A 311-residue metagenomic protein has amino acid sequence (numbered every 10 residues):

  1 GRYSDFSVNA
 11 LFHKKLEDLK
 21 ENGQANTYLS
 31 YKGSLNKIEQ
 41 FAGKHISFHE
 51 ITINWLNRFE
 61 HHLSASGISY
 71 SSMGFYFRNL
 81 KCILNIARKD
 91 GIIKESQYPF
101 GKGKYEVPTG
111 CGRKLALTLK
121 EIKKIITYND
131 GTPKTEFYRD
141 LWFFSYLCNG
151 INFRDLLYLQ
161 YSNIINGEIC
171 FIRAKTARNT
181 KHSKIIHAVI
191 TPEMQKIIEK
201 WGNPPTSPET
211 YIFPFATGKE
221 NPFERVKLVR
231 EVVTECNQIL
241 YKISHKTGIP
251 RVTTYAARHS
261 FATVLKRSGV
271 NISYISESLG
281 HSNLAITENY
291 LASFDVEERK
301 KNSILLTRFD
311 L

Functional and structural regions predicted by a protein language model:
G1-G67: Basic/aromatic-enriched alpha-helical hairpins
K37, H49-E50, A65-P99: N-terminal DNA-binding recognition helix of tyrosine site-specific recombinases/integrases
R58, K89, I93-T127, G218-V226: Flexible interdomain linker/hinge and immediately adjacent N-terminus of the catalytic tyrosine-recombinase domain
A116, R173-R178, G218, L279-I304: Catalytic-site neighborhood detector that most strongly recognizes the C-terminal catalytic loop/helix of tyrosine
I122, T191-I249: Active-site/catalytic core of tyrosine-dependent DNA strand-transfer enzymes
Y158-K200: Conserved tyrosine-mediated DNA breakage-rejoining catalytic core shared by Y-recombinases
S162-E168, I249-R251, V270-N289: Short, polar N-cap/turn motifs at the start of nucleic acid-interacting alpha helices
T234-E277: Short, basic (Lys/Arg/His-rich) helix/loop patches that form interaction surfaces in the mid-to-C-terminal regions
